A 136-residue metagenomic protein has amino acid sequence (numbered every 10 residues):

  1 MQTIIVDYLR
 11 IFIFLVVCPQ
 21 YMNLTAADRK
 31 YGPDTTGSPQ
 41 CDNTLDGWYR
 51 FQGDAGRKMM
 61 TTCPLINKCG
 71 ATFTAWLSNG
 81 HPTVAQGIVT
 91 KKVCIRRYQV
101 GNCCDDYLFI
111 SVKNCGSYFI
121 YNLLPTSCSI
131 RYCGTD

Functional and structural regions predicted by a protein language model:
M1, M22, M59-M60: Detector for methionine-enriched segments
M1-I11: Classical eukaryotic N-terminal signal peptides for Sec-dependent ER targeting/secretion, especially the positively
L9-D34: Boundary/junction segments of secreted and surface-exposed precursor proteins
I13-Q20, I88-Y98, C133: Functionally engaged cysteine thiol sites
A26-I120: Folded, disulfide-stabilized extracellular/luminal domains of secretory-pathway proteins
N122-D136: Short, structured beta-strand segments at or near domain termini in extracellular proteins/domains
